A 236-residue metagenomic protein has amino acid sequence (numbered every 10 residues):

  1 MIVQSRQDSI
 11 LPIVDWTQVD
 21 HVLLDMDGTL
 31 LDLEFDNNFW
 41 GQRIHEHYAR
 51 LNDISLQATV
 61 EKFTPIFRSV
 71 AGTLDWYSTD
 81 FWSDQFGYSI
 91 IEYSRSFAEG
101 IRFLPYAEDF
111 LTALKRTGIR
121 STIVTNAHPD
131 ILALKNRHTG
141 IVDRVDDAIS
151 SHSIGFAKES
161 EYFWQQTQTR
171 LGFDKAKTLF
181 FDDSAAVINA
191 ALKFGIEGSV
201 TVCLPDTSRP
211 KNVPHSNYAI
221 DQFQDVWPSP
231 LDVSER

Functional and structural regions predicted by a protein language model:
M1-V22, T112, H128-P129, A133-R236: Asp-based, Mg2+/Mn2+-dependent phosphohydrolase catalytic module
V3-R6, P12-D109, H128-D130: N-terminal helical cap/lid subdomain that shapes the substrate entry/recognition surface in HAD-like hydrolases
D75, T117, S184: Flexible coil/turn residues that form the inter-helical turn or adjacent wing/linker of helix-turn-helix
D84-S89, T117-I119, I196-E197, H215-S216: Short glycine/proline-enriched coil/turn segments at helix->beta-strand junctions
Y106-G118: Catalytic-core regions built around general acid/base machinery
G118-T122, K175-T178: Short active-site oxyanion
T125: Conserved phosphate-coupling serine/threonine residues in phosphotransfer and NTP-handling enzymes
